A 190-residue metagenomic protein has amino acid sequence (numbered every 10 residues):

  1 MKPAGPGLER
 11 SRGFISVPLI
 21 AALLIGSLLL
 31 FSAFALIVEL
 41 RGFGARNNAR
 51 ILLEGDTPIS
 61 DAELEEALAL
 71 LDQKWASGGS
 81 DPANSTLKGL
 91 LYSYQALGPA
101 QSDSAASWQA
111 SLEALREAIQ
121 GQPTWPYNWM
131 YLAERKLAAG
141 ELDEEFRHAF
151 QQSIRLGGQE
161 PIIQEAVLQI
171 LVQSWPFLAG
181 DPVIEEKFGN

Functional and structural regions predicted by a protein language model:
M1-S11: N-terminal Lys/Arg-rich, disordered targeting/topogenic segments
S16-A35: Hydrophobic membrane-insertion alpha-helices, especially the h-region of bacterial N-terminal signal peptides
L36-G55, A76-P99, Q122-R135, P161-Q173: Amphipathic alpha-helical repeat scaffolds of TPR domains
L53-L70, D103-A110: Helix-turn-helix repeat elements of alpha-solenoid scaffolds
P58, G98-A106, G140-E144, V183: Short coil/turn and helix-start
K74, E117-A118, S153: Canonical positions in the second alpha-helix
I154-N190: Extracytoplasmic/periplasmic C-terminal soluble domains
